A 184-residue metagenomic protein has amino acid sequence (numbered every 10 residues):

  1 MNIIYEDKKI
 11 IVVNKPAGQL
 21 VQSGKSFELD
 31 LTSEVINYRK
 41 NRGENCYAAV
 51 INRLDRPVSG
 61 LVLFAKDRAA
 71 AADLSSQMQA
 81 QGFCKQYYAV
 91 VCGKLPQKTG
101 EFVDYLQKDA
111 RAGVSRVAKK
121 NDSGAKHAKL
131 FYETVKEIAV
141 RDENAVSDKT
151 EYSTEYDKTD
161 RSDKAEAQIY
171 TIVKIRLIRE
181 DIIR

Functional and structural regions predicted by a protein language model:
M1-R184: RNA pseudouridine synthases
